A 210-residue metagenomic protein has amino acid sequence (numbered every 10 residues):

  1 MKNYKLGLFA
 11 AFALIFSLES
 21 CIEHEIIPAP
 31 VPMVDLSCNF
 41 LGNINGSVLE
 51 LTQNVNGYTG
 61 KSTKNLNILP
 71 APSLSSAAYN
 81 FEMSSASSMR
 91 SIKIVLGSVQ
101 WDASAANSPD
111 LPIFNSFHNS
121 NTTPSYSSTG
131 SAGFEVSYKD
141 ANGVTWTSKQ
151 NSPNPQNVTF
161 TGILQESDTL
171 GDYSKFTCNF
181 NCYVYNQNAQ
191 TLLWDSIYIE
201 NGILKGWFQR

Functional and structural regions predicted by a protein language model:
M1-E23: Sec-dependent bacterial lipoprotein signal peptides
S17-G42: Bacterial Sec-dependent N-terminal signal peptides
D35-G57, C178: Tryptophan-anchored aromatic micro-motifs
F40, G57-G171: Surface-exposed helix/loop patches within compact recognition domains
N43, K139, Y185-Q187: A generic structural motif
V55, S98, F180-C182: A mature extracytoplasmic/lumenal domain signature
T161-R210: C-terminal or internal capping secondary-structure element at the end of a domain, subdomain, or sheet
